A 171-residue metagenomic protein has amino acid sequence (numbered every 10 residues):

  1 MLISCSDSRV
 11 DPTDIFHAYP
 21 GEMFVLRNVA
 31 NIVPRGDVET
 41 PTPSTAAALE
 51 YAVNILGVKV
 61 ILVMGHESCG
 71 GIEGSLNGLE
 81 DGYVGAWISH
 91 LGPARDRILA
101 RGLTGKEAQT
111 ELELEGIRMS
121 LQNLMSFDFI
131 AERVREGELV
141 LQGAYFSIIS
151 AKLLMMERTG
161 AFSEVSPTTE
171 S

Functional and structural regions predicted by a protein language model:
M1-E39: Short, conserved "active-site rim" segments that organize catalytic pockets and cofactor/ligand binding
L2, L26, V63, G143 (+1 more regions): Divalent metal-coordination and catalytic microenvironments
S6-R9, H66-G71: Gly/Ser/Thr-rich loops at beta-strand to alpha-helix junctions that form or flank small-molecule/cofactor-binding
N31-K59, G70-S171: Divalent-metal-activated hydrolytic enzyme cores
K59-G65: Well-ordered alpha/beta subsegment
